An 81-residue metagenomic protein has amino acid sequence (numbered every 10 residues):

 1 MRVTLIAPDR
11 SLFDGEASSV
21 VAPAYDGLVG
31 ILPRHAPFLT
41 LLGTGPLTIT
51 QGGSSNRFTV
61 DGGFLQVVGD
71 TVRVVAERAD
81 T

Functional and structural regions predicted by a protein language model:
R2-T81: Compact, glycine-rich, soluble single-domain proteins
